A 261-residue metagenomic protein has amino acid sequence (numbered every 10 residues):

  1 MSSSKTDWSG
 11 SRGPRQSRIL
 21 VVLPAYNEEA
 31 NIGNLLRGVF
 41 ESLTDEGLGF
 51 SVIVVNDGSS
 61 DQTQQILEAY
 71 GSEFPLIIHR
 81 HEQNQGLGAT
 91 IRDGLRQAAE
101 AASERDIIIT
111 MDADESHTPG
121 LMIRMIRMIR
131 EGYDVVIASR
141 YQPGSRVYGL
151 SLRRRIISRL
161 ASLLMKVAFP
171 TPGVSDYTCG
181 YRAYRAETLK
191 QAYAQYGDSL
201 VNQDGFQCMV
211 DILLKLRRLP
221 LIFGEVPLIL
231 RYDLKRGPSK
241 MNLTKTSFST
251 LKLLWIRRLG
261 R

Functional and structural regions predicted by a protein language model:
M1-E41, G47: N-proximal low-complexity "stem/linker" segments adjacent to membrane-targeting elements
M1-I19, R124, Q195-R261: Hydrophobic helical membrane-anchoring modules
L23, L48-G58, H79-H81: Short beta-strand/loop segment that forms part of the nucleotide-sugar
A30-N34, S60-Y70: Acidic helix N-cap motif at the loop->helix transition within catalytic regions of sugar-transfer enzymes
V39, G94, D114, R185 (+3 more regions): Residue-level signature of catalytic and energy-coupling elements of molecular machines, predominantly ATP/GTP-dependent
N56-Q65, Q83, E115: A conserved acidic beta->alpha catalytic loop
H81-E100, R105-I107, P119-N202, L234-M241 (+1 more regions): Acceptor/aglycone-binding surface of glycosyltransferases and processive sugar-polymer synthases
